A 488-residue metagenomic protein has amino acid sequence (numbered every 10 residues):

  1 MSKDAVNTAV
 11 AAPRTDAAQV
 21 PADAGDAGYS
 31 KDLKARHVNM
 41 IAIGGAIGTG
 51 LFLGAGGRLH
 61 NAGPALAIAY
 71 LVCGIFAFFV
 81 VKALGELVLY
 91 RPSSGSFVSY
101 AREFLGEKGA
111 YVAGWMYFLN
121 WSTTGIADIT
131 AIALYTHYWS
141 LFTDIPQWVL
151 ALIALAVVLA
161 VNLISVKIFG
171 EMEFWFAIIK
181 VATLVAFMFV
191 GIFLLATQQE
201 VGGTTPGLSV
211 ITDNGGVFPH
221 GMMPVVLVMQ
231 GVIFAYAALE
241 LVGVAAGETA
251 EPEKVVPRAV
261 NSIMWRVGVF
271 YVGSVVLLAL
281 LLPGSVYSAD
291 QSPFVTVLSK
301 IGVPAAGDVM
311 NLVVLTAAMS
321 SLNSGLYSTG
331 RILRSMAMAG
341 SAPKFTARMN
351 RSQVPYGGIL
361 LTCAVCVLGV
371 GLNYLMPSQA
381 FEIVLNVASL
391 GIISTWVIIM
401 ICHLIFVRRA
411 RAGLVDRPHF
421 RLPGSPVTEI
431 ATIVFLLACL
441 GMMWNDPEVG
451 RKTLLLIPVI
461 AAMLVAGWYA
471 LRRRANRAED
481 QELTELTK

Functional and structural regions predicted by a protein language model:
M1-G56, H60-A65, F78, K82 (+6 more regions): Membrane-interface "cap" regions at the ends of multi-pass membrane proteins
V20-S30, L66-A67, S140-P146, I178-L312: Helix-loop-helix junctions that connect adjacent transmembrane segments in multi-pass membrane transporters
S30-L134, I233, L239-V242, T249 (+3 more regions): Transmembrane helix-boundary motif of multi-pass solute transporters/channels
A69, F78-L163, I168, M188 (+2 more regions): Hydrophobic transmembrane alpha-helices that form the core helical bundles of multi-pass secondary transporters
S99-A101, G106, Y138-F142, G215 (+3 more regions): TM-loop-TM module centered on a large, flexible mid-protein loop between adjacent transmembrane helices in multi-pass
A133, Q147-T205, A237, V260-M264 (+3 more regions): Membrane-interface loop-to-helix entry segments
F176, F345-Y356, W396-N445, T487: C-terminal membrane-solvent junction of multi-pass transporters and transport-like membrane proteins
I383, V387-T395, L422-K488: A generic transmembrane alpha-helix motif of multi-pass inner-membrane proteins
